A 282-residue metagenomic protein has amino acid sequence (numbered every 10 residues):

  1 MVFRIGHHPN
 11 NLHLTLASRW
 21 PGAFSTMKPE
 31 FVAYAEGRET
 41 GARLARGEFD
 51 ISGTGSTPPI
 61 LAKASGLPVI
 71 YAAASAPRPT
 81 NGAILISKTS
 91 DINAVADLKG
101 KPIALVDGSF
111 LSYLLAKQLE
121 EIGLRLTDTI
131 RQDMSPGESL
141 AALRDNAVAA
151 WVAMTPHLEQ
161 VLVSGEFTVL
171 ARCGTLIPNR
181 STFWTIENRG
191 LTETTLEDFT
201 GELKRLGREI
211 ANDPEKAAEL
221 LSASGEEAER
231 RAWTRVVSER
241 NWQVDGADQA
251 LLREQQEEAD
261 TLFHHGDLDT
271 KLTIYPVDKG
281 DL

Functional and structural regions predicted by a protein language model:
V2-N10, A96-S109, G201-R208: Short loop->beta-strand "edge-of-pocket" segments that line small-molecule binding or catalytic clefts across diverse
G6-E39, R43, K63-S65: Short, polar/charged alpha-helical segment
S18-R19, G82-I92, R180-T195: A bilobed periplasmic-binding-protein/Venus flytrap-type ligand-binding module shared by bacterial periplasmic
F31-A42, G55, L124, T129-D145 (+1 more regions): Short helix-initiation/N-cap motifs at beta->coil->alpha
G53-G66, A116, A149-F167, D260-T261: A ligand-binding cleft/hinge motif common to bilobed small-molecule-binding domains
P68-P77, I130, E166-N179: Short beta-strand->loop
E138-S222: Pocket-lining segment of extracytoplasmic ligand-binding domains
T192-D267: Secondary-structure end/capping motifs
